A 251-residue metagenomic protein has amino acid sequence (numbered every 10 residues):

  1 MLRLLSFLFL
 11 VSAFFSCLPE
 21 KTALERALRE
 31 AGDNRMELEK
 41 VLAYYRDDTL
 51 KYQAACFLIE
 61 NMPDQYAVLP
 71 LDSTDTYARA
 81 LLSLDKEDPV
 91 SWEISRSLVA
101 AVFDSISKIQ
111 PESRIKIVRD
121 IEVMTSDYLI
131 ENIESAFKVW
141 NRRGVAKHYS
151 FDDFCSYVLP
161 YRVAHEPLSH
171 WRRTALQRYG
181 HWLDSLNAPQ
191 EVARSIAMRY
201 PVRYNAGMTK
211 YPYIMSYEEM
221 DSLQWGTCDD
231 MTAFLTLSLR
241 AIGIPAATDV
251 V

Functional and structural regions predicted by a protein language model:
M1-A23: Bacterial Sec-dependent N-terminal signal peptides
R3-S6, V118, P160, Y217 (+1 more regions): Generic structural signal for short, flexible, solvent-exposed coil/loop and linker residues
S6-F7, L24, M198, S216: Generic hydrophobic-segment detector
C17-A197, M220, A241-I242: N-terminal accessory/pre-domain segments preceding catalytic cores
W182-V251: Active-site neighborhood of thiol-dependent amide/isopeptide-bond enzymes
